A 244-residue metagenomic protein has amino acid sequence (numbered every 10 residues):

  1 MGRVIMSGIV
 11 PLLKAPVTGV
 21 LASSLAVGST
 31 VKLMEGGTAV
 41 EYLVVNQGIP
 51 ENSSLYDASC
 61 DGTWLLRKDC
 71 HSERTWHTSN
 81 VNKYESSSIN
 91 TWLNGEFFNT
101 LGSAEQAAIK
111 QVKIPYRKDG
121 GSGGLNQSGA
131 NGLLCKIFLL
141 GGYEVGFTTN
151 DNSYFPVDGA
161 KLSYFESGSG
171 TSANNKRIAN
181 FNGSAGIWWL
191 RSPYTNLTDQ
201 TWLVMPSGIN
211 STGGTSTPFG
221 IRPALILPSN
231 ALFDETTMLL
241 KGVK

Functional and structural regions predicted by a protein language model:
G2, G8-K244: Collagenous Gly-X-Y triple-helix signature in extracellular proteins
